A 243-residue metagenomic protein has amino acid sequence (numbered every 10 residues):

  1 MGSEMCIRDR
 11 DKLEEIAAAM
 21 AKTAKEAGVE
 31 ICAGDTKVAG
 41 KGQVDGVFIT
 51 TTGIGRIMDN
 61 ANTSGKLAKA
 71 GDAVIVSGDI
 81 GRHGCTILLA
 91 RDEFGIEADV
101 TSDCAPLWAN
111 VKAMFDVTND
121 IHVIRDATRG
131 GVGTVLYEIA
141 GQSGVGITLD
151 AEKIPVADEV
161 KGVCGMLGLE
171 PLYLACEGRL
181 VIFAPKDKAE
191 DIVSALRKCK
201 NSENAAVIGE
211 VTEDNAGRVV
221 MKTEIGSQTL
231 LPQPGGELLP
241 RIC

Functional and structural regions predicted by a protein language model:
S3-E4, R8-C243: Helix-biased detector of long, well-ordered alpha-helical tracts
